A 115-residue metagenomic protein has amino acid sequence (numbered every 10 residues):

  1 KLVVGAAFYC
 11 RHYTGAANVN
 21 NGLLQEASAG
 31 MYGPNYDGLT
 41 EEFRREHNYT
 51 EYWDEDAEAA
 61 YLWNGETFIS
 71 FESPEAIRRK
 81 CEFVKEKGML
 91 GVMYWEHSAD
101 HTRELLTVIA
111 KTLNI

Functional and structural regions predicted by a protein language model:
V4, V84, V92: Conserved, mostly hydrophobic/aromatic
A6-F8, E96: A cross-domain feature marking catalytic cores of carbohydrate-active enzymes and several ubiquitous metabolic/repair
F8-F83, T112-I115: Glycan-binding loop/region signatures in secreted carbohydrate-active enzymes
H12-A17, H101-T107: Extracytoplasmic/secreted cell-surface and envelope-processing proteins
F71-E72, H97-R103: Acidic-and-aromatic substrate-binding clefts and catalytic sites of carbohydrate-active enzymes
Y94-E96, L105-V108: Composition- and surface-driven signal marking solvent-exposed, interaction-prone regions in large proteins
